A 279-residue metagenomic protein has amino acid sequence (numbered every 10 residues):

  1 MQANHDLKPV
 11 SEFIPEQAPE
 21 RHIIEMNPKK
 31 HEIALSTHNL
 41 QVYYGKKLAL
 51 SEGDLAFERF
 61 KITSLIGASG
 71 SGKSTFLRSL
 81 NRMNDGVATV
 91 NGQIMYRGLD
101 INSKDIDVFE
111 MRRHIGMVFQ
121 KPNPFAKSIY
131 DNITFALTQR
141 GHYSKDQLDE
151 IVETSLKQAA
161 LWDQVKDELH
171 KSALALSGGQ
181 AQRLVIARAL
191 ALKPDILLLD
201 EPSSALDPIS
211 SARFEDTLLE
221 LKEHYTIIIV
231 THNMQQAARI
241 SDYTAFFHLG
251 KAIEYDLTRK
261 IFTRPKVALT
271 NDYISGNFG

Functional and structural regions predicted by a protein language model:
A88, D100-G116, I261-P265: ABC ATPase NBD coupling module
L99-D100, D146-D167: Conserved ABC ATPase "signature" region
Y130-Q139, D149, E153, S241: Short helical segment in ABC ATPase nucleotide-binding domains corresponding to the A-loop/adjacent helical element
K171-L176, Q180: Conserved ABC ATPase signature
K193: Conserved catalytic motifs of ABC-family nucleotide-binding domains
L197-D200: Catalytic Walker B motif of ABC-type/P-loop ATPase nucleotide-binding domains
S211-E223: Helical segment within the ABC ATPase nucleotide-binding domain
